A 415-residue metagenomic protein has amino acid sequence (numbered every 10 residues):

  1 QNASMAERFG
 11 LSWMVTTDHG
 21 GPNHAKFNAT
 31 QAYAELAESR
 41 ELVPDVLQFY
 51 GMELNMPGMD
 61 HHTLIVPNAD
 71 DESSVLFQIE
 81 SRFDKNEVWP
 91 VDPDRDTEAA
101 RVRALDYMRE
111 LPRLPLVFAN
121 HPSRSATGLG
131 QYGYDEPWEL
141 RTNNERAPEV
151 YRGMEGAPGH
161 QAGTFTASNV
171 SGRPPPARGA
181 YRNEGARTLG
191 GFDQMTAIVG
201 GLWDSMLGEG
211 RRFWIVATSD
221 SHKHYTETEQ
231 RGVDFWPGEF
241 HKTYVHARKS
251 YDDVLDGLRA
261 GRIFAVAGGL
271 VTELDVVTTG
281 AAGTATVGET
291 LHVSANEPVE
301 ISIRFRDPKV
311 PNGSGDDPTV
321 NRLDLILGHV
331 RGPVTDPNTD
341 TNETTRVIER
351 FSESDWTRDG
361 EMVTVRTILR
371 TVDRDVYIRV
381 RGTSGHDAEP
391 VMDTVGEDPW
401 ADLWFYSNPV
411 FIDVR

Functional and structural regions predicted by a protein language model:
Q1-G133, L140, A197-I198, T218-S221 (+3 more regions): A metal-dependent hydrolase metal-coordination microenvironment
T16, L189, G200-R415: C-terminal functional module detector
A34, P175, F351-S354: Short alpha-helix boundary/capping motifs
G51-M52, N120-P122, G156-G159, A247-R248 (+1 more regions): Fold-independent oxyanion-binding glycine-rich loops and adjacent beta-strand/coil segments at enzyme active sites
I65-P67, E155, G261: Active-site-proximal beta-strand elements of phosphoester/diester hydrolases
P67-D70, F83-K85, P137-W138, G172-P176 (+4 more regions): Short, low-complexity, polar/charged sequence segments that are solvent-exposed and flexible
D70-R82, D135-G159, A180, W236-L255: Acidic, His- and aromatic-enriched active-site or binding-groove loops in soluble protein domains that engage sugars
P90-D234, P311-G315, T319-T341: Domain-core and long-helix interface of multi-subunit machines
